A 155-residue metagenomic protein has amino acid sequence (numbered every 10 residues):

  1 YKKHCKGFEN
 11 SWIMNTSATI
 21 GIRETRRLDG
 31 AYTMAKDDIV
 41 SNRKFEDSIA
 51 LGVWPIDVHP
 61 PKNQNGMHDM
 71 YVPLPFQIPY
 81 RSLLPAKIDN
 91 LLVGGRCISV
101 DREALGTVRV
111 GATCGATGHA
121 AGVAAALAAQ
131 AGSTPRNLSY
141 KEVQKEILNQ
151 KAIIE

Functional and structural regions predicted by a protein language model:
Y1-E155: Flavin (FAD/FMN)-binding glycine-rich loop and adjacent Rossmann-like elements that form
